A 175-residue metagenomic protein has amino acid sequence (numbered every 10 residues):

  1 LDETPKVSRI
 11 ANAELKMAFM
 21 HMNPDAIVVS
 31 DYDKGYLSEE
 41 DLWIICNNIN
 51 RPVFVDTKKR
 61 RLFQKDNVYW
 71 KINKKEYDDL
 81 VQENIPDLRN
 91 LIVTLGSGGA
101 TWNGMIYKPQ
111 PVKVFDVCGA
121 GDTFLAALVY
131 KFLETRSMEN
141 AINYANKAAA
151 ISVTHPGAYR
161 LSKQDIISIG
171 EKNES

Functional and structural regions predicted by a protein language model:
L1-V28, Y159-S175: Conserved N-terminal subdomain of the carbohydrate kinase-like
D2, A26-V28, F54, K71 (+1 more regions): Structural motif
V7, K74-E76, L128: Active-site proximal helix-loop segment of RNase H-like, two-metal nucleases, encompassing DDE(D)
S8-A11, S38, N73, S137 (+1 more regions): Helix N-cap and loop-to-helix transition residues
D31, K74, L95: Short secondary-structure boundary segments
Y32-L37: Glycine-rich phosphate-binding loops at beta-strand->alpha-helix junctions
E40-D66, D78-S175: Conserved phosphate-binding/catalytic region of the ribokinase-like
V68-K74: A short beta-strand/loop micro-motif in the catalytic core of glycosyltransferases that engages the nucleotide-sugar
